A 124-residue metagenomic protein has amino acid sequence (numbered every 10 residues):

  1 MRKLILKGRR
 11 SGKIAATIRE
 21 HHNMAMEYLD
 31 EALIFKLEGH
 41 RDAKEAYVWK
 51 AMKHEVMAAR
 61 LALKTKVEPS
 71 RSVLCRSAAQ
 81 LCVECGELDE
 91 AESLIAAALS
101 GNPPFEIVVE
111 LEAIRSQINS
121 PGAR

Functional and structural regions predicted by a protein language model:
R2-G8, K44-M57, E90: Helix-turn-helix repeat elements of alpha-solenoid scaffolds
A16-I18, M57-E68, G101-V108: Flexible helix-coil transition and linker loops at the boundaries of alpha-helical arrays
T17, M24, A43-K44, A51 (+3 more regions): Residues that mark the junctions of alpha-helical repeat units in TPR/alpha-solenoid scaffolds
H21, Y28, Y47, E55 (+3 more regions): TPR repeat positional signature
E27, I34, R41, L61 (+3 more regions): Residue-level signature for tetratricopeptide repeat
S72-L88, I114-R124: Alpha-helical linker/edge segments of TPR/alpha-solenoid repeat scaffolds and analogous pre-/post-domain helices
V83-E106: TPR/TPR-like (Sel1-like) alpha-helical repeat modules
